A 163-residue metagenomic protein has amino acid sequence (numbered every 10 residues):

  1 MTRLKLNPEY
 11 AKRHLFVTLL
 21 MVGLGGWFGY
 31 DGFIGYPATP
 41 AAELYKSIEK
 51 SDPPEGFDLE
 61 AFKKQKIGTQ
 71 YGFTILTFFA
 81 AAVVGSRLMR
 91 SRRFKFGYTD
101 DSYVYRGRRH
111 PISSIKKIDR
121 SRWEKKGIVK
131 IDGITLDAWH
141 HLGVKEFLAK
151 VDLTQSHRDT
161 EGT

Functional and structural regions predicted by a protein language model:
M1-K64: N-terminal membrane-targeting/pre-transmembrane regions
M21-V22, T74-A80: Core segments of transmembrane alpha-helices that mediate helix-helix packing or line hydrophobic substrate/ligand
Q65-I75: N-terminal membrane-entry
T77-P111, K117: Conserved beta-hairpin
D119-K125: Short, conserved beta-turn/loop elements at beta-strand boundaries and strand-helix junctions
I128-T154: Canonical phosphoinositide-binding patch of PH/PH-like domains
Q155-G162: Short, low-complexity, charge-dense intrinsically disordered segments
